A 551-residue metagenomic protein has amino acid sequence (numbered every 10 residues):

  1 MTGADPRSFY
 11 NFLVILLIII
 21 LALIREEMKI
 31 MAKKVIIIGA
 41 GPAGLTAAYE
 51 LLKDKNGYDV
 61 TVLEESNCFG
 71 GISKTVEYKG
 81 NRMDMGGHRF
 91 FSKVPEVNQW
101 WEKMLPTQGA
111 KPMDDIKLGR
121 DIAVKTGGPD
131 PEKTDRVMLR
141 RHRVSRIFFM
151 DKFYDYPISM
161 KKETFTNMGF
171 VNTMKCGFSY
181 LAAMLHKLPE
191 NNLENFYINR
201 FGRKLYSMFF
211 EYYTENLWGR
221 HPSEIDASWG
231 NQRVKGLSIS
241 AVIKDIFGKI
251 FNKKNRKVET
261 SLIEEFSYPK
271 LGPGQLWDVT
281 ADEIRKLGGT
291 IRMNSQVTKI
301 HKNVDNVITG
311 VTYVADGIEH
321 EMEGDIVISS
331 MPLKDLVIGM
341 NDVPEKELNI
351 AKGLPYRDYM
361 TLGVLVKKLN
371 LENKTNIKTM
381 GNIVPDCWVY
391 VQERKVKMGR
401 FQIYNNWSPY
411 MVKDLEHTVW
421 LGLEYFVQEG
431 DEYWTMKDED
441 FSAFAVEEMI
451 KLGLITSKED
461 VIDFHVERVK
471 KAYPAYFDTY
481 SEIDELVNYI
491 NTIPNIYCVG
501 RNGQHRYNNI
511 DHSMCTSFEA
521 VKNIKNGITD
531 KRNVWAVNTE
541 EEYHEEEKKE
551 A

Functional and structural regions predicted by a protein language model:
N11-I30: Short, Lys/Arg-enriched N-terminal segments with co-localized hydrophobic residues within the first ~10-30 amino acids
M31-A43: Beta1/beta-strand and adjacent pyrophosphate-binding region of the FAD-binding site in flavoprotein oxidoreductases
A43, C68, K334: Conserved Rossmann-like nucleotide-cofactor binding loop
L52-E77: Glycine-rich FAD pyrophosphate-binding loop
D54, P269, M293-E439, F444-G453 (+2 more regions): Mid-domain catalytic core of redox enzymes that form a hydrophobic substrate pocket/lid adjacent to a catalytic redox
K74-T75, P157-I158, N382-D386, K395-A551: Conserved flavin/dinucleotide-binding core of flavoenzymes
K79-A183, K235: Dinucleotide-binding Rossmann-like beta1-alpha1 core, especially the glycine-rich loop that anchors the ADP
K162-T164, M168-G169, T173-N303, E323: Active-site/ligand-binding neighborhood in enzyme catalytic cores
